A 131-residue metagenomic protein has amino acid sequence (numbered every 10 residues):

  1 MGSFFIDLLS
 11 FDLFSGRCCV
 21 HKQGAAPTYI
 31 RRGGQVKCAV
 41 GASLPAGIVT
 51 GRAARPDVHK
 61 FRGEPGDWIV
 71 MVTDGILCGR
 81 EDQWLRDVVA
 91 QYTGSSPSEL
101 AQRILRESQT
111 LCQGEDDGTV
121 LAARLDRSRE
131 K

Functional and structural regions predicted by a protein language model:
M1-K131: Conserved subregion of the PPM/PP2C metallophosphatase catalytic domain
